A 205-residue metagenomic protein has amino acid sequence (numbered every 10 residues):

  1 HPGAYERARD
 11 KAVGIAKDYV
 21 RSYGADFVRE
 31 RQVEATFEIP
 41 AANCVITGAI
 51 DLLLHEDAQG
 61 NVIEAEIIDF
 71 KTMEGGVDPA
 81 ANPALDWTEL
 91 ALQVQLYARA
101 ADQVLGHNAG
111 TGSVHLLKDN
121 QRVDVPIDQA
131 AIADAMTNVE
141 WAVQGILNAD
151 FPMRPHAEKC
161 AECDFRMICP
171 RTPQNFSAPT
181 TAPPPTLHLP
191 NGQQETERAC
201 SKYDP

Functional and structural regions predicted by a protein language model:
H1-P2, A80-A84, F151-R154: Short, polar/flexible loop-turn hinges at active-site or ligand-entry regions and domain interfaces
H1-T36, P40, D204: A non-catalytic, helix-rich entry segment at domain boundaries
A4, A25-R29, C44, G106-N108 (+1 more regions): Short, surface-exposed helix-loop/turn micro-motifs enriched in polar/charged residues
K11, D51, I67, L96 (+2 more regions): Generic detector of isolated residues embedded in canonical secondary-structure elements
K11-D18, L96, T137-W141: Long, highly charged amphipathic alpha-helices
V20, G24, T72, D102 (+1 more regions): Hydrophobic/aromatic-lined pockets within catalytic cores
F37-M136: Mg2+/Mn2+-dependent nuclease catalytic core
W87, A98-P205: Metal-dependent nuclease catalytic regions and adjoining charged, substrate-binding loops involved in nucleic-acid end
